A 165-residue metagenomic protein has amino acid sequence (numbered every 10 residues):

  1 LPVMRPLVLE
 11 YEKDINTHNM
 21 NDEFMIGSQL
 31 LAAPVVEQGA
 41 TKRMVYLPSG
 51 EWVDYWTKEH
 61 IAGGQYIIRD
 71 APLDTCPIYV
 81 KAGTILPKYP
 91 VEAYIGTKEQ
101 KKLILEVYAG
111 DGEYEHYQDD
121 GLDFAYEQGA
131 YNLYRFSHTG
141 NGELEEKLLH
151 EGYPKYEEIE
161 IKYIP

Functional and structural regions predicted by a protein language model:
L1-I164: Catalytic core of carbohydrate-active enzymes
